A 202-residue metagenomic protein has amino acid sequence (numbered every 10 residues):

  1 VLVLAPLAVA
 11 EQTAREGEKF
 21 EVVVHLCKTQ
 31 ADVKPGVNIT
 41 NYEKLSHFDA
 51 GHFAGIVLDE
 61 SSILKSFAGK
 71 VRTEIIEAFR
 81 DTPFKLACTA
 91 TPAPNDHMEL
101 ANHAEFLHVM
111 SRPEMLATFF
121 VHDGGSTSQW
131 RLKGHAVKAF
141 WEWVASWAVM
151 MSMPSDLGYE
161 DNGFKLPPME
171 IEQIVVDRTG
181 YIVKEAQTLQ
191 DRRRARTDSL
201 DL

Functional and structural regions predicted by a protein language model:
V1-V22, P94-L100: Conserved Walker A/P-loop ATP-binding site and its immediately adjacent core in helicase/helicase-like ATPase domains
L4, I75, P167-P168: C-terminal regulatory/interaction module of P-loop NTP-utilizing enzymes
L4-A8, L26-Q30, Y42: A short hydrophobic beta-strand->loop->alpha-helix junction that borders the nucleotide-binding pocket of P-loop NTPases
K19, G55, I63, R72-G158: Conserved P-loop NTPase motor "coupling/switch" region that bridges the ATPase
V22-A31, R112-M115: Conserved RecA-like helicase motor-core motifs
Q30-G55, S66, K70: Conserved helix/coil segment N-terminal to the catalytic DExD/H
D156-L202: Conserved helicase/translocase motor-coupling segment
